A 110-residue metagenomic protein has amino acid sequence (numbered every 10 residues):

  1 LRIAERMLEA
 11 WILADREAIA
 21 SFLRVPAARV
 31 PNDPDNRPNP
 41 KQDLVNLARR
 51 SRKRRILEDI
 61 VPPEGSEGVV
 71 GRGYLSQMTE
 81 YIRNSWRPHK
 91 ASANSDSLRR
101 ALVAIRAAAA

Functional and structural regions predicted by a protein language model:
L1-A110: C-terminal accessory helical subdomains adjacent to catalytic cores in phosphodiester- and nucleotide-handling enzymes
